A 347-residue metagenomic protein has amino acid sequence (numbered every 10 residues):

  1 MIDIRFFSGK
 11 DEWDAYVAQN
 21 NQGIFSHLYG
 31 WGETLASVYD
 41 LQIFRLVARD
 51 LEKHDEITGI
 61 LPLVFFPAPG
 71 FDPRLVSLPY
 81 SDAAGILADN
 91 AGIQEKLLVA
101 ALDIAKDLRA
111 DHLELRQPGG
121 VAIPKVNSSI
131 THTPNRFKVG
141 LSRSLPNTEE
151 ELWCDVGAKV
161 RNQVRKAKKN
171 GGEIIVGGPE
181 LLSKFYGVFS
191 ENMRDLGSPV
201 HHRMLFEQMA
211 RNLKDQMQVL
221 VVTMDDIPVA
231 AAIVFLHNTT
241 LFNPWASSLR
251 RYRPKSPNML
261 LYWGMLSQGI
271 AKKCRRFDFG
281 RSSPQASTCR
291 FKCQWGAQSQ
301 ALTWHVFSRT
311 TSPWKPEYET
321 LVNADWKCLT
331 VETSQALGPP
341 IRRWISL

Functional and structural regions predicted by a protein language model:
I2-H54, L61-F71, P118-P254: A conserved beta-strand-loop-helix scaffold within acyl/acetyltransferase catalytic domains
L41-I43, D107-A110, C274: Short, high-confidence coil segments that cap the C-terminus of an alpha-helix and link into the following beta-strand
V47-L51, I60, F66, S81 (+2 more regions): Aromatic (often tryptophan-rich) hydrophobic motifs at membrane interfaces
L61, F65, G120, P124-E151 (+1 more regions): Active-site/acyl-donor-binding loops of N-acyltransferases
P67-A83: Conserved acyl-donor/pantetheine-binding loop and adjacent beta-alpha core of acyl/acetyltransferases and related
A83-L87, S142: Short aromatic/hydrophobic contact patches that present stacked aromatics for nucleic-acid/ligand binding
A110-Q117: Divalent metal-dependent hydrolysis catalytic cores, especially in the metallo-beta-lactamase
